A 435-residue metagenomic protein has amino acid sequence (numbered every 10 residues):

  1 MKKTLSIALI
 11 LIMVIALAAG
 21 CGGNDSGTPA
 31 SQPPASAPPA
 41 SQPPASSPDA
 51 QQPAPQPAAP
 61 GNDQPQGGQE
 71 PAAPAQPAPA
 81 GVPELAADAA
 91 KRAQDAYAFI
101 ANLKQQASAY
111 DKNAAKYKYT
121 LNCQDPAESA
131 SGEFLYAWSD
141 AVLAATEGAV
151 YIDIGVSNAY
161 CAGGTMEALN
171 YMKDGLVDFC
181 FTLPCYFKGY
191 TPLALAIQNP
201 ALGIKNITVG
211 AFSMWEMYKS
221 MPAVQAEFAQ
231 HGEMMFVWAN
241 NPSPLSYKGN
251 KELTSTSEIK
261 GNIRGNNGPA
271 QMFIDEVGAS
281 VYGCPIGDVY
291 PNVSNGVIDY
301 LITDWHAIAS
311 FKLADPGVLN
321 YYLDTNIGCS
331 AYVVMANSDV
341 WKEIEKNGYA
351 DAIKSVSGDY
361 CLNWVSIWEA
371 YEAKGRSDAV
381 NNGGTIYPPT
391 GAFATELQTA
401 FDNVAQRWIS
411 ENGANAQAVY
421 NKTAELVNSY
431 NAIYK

Functional and structural regions predicted by a protein language model:
M1-I7: Positively charged n-region of N-terminal signal peptides that target proteins for export
I7-V14: Sec-dependent N-terminal signal peptides
A16-G20: C-terminal motif of bacterial Sec signal peptides marking the signal peptidase cleavage site
G22-D25: Bacterial signal peptide processing site
T28-A73: Post-signal peptide N-terminal segment of mature Sec-exported envelope proteins
A50-Q52, Q64-E70, P77-Q94: Helix-enriched interaction subdomains in cytosolic or periplasmic regions, typified by TIR/SEFIR signaling/NADase cores
G81-I204, M234-K435: N-terminal secretory/targeting leader peptides
I204-Q230, G391, Q406, S410-G413: Short, solvent-exposed loop/beta-turn-alpha elements that line the ligand-binding surface or hinge of extracytoplasmic
